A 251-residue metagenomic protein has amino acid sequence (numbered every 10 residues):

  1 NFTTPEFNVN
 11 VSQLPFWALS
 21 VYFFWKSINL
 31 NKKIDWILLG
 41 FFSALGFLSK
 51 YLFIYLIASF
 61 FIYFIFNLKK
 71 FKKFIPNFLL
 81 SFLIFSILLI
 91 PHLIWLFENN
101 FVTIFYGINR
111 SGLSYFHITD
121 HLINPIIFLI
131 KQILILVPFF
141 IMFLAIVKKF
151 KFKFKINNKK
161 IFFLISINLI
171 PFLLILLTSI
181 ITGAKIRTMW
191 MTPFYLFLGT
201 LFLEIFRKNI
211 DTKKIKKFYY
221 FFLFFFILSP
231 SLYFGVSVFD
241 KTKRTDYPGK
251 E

Functional and structural regions predicted by a protein language model:
F2-S12: Short acidic/glycine- and proline-prone juxtamembrane loop motifs at membrane-interface regions of multi-pass membrane
V11-L19, I57-A58, I133-V137, P193-L201: Membrane-embedded alpha-helical segments of multi-pass membrane proteins, especially the transmembrane helices
S20-I37: Membrane-interface transmembrane helices that cradle and orient dolichyl/undecaprenyl
L45, L56-I161, P171-L176, I180-I181: Transmembrane-lumen/periplasm boundary regions of multi-pass, lipid-linked membrane glycan transferases
F47, S166-M189, T200-E204, L232-S237: Transmembrane-helix signature of polytopic, lipid-linked glycan biosynthesis machinery
I135-V137, F162, I180-K217: Hydrophobic/aromatic-rich transmembrane helices and adjacent perimembrane loops
G183-T188, K213-E251: Membrane-proximal, lumen/periplasm-facing interface regions of secretory-pathway glyco- and lipid-modifying enzymes
